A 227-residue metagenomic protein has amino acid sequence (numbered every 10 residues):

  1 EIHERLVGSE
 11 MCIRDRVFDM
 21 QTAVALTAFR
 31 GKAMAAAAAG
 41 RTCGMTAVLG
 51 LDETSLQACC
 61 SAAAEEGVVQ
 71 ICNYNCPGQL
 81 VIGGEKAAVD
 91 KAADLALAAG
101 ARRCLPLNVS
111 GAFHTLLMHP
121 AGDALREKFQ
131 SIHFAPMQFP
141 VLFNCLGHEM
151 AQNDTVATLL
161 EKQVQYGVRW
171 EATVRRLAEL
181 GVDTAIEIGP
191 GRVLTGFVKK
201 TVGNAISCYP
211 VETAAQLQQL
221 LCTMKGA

Functional and structural regions predicted by a protein language model:
E1-G8, C12-I13: Single conserved hydrophobic/aromatic residue that forms the stacking wall/gate of nucleotide- or nucleobase-binding
I2-E4, F113, I186: Residue-level micro-sites within transmembrane alpha helices that shape and flank functional polar/acidic positions
G8, G100, T201-N204: Short, structured coil segments at secondary-structure junctions
S9, E85, I188-P190: Glycine-rich beta-strand-to-loop/alpha-helix junction loops that act as flexible
R16-Y166: Alpha/beta catalytic cores of group-transfer enzymes, especially the acyltransferase/condensing modules of polyketide
Q130-A227: Acyltransferase/transacylase module recognition
